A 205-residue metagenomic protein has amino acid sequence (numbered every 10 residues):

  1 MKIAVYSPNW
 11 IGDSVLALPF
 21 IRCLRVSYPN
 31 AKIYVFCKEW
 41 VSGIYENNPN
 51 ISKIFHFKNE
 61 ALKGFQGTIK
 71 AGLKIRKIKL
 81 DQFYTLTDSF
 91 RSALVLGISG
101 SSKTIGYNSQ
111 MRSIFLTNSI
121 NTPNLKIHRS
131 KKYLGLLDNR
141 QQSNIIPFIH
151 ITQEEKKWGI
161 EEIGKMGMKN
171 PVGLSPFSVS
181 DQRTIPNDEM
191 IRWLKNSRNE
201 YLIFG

Functional and structural regions predicted by a protein language model:
M1-G205: Catalytic machinery of carbohydrate-active enzymes, primarily nucleotide-sugar-dependent glycosyltransferases
